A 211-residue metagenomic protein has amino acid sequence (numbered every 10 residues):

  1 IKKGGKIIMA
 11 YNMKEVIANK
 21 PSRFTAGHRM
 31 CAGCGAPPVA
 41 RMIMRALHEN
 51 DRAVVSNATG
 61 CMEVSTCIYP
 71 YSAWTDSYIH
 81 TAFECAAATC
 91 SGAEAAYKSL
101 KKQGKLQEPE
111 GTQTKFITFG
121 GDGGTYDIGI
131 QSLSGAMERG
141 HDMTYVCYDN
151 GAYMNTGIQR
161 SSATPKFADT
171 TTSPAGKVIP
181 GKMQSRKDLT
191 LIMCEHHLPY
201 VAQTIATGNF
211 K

Functional and structural regions predicted by a protein language model:
K3-I7, N209-K211: Short, intrinsically disordered, charge-balanced linker/junction segments flanking boundaries in proteins
G5-T114: Thiamine diphosphate
H28-A32, G120-D122, K177-V178, I205: A generic structural signal for short
G35, T125-I128: Secondary-structure boundary/capping motif
S56-A58, F119, V146: Short hydrophobic segments within beta-strands
G60, G121-G124: Active-site metal-binding loops of divalent metal-dependent hydrolases
G104-F116, D127-T144, Y148-K211: Glycine-rich ThDP/TPP pyrophosphate-binding loop and its adjacent helix/strand module within ThDP-dependent enzymes
